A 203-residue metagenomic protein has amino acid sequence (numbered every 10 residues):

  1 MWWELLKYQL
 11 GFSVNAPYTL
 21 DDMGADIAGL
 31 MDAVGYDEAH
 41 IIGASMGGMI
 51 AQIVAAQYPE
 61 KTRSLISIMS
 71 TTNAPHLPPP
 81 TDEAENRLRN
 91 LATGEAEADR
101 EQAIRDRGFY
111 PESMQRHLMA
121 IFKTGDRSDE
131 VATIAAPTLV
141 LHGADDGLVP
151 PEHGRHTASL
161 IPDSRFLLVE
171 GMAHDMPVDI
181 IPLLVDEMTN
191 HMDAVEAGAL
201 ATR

Functional and structural regions predicted by a protein language model:
M1-A39: Active-site loop/oxyanion-hole signature of alpha/beta-hydrolase fold enzymes
M31-D37, I134, H191, V195: Glycine-rich phosphate-binding loop signature in dinucleotide/nucleotide-binding domains
A39, G43-S45, G143: Conserved alpha/beta-hydrolase "nucleophile elbow" surrounding the catalytic nucleophile
M49-Q57, T62-L91: Flexible "cap/lid" loop of the alpha/beta hydrolase fold
S113-E130, A136: Active-site nucleophile elbow and catalytic-triad environment of alpha/beta-hydrolase enzymes
I134, V140-H142, D146: Short beta-strand/loop motif that positions the catalytic acidic residue of the alpha/beta-hydrolase fold
G147-H153: Conserved alpha/beta-hydrolase "acid-adjacent" motif
S164-R203: Catalytic active-site module of serine/aspartate enzymes centered on a nucleophile-bearing elbow/loop
